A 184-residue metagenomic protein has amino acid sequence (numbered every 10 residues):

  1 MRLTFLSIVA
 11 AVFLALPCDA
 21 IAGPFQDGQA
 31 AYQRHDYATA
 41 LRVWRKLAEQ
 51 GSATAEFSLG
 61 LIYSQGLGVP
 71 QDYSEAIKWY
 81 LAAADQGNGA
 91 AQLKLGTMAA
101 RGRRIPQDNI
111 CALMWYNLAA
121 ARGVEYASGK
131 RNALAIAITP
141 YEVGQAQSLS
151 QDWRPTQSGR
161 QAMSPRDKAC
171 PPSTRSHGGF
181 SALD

Functional and structural regions predicted by a protein language model:
M1-I8: Bacterial N-terminal signal peptides that target proteins for export
V9-L14: Hydrophobic helical h-region of N-terminal Sec-dependent signal peptides in bacterial secretory/periplasmic proteins
I21-P24, A53-A55, G89-Q92, E125-S128: Helix-start (N-cap) detector for alpha-helical repeat units in TPR-like alpha-solenoids, especially tetratricopeptide
P24-A31, V43-L47, S58-Q65, V69 (+2 more regions): Hydrophobic face of amphipathic alpha-helices that form TPR/SEL1-like repeat modules and related alpha-solenoid
A31-D36, E49-S52, Q65-L67, D72 (+6 more regions): Short helix-capping/linker turns of helical repeat alpha-solenoids
E125-D184: Terminal, low-structured helical/coil segments at or just beyond the last alpha-helical repeat
